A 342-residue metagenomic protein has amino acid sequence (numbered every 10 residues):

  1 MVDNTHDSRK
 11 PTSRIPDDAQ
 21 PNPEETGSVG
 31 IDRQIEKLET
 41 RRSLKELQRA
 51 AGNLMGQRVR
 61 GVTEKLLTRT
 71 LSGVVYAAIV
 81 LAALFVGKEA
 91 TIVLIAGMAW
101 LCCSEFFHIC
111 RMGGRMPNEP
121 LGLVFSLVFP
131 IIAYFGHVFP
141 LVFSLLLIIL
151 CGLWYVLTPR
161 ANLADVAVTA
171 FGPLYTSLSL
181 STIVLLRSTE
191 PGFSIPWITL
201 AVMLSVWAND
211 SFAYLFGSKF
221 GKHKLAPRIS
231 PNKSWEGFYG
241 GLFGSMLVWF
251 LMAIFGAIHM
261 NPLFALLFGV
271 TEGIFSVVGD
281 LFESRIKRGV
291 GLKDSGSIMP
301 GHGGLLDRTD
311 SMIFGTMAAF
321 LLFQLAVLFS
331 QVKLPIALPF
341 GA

Functional and structural regions predicted by a protein language model:
V2-T271: Membrane-embedded alpha-helical bundles of polytopic integral membrane proteins
S72, A213-Y214, K233-S245, S276-G279 (+2 more regions): Alpha-helical transmembrane segments that form the membrane-embedded catalytic/substrate-binding core of multi-pass
I229, M299-P300: Membrane-interface helix-entry/capping residues at the boundaries of transmembrane alpha-helices
W249-A253, S284, R288, A319-F323 (+1 more regions): Juxtamembrane/transmembrane-helix interface segments of polytopic membrane transporters
T271-S276, S297: Transmembrane alpha-helix interface/packing and boundary motifs in multi-pass membrane proteins, characterized by
F282-I298: Interfacial helix-loop-helix junctions of multi-pass membrane proteins
G291-S295, G303-A342: C-terminal membrane module of polytopic membrane proteins
